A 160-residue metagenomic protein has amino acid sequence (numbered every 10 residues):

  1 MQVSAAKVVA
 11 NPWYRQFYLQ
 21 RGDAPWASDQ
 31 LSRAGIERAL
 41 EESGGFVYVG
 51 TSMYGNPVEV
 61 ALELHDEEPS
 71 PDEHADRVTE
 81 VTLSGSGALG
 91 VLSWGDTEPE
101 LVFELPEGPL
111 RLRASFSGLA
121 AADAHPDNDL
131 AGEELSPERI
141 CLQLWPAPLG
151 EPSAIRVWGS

Functional and structural regions predicted by a protein language model:
M1-H74, A120-S160: Primarily secretory-pathway and cell-envelope proteins
G55, G87-L89, T97, R111 (+2 more regions): A generic structural micro-environment signature that highlights single residues at secondary-structure boundaries
P71-P106: Extended, solvent-exposed segments with strong compositional bias
P106-A120: Internal, hydrophobic beta-strand segments that form the core of beta-sheet-rich folds
